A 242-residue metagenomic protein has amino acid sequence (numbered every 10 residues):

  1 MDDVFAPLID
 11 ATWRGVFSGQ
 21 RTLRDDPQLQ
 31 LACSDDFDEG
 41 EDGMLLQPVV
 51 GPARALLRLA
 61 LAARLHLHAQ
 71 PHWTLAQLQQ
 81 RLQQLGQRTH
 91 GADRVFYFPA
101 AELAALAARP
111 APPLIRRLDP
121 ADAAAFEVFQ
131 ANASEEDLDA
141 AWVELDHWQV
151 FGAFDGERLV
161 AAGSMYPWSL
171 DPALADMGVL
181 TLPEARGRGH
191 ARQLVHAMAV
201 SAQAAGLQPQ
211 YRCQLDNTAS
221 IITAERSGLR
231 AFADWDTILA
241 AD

Functional and structural regions predicted by a protein language model:
D2-D122: Acyl-donor-binding surface of acyltransferase catalytic domains
G51, L56-L59, A202-Q214: Conserved GNAT acetyl-CoA-binding A-motif
T89-P99, R230-D242: Conserved catalytic-core motifs of GNAT/GCN5-like acyltransferases
L106-A153, A162: A contiguous catalytic/ligand-binding core that recognizes phosphate-bearing ligands
A140-V150, F154-L174, G178-L182: A conserved beta-strand-loop-helix scaffold within acyl/acetyltransferase catalytic domains
L159, L194, L207: Active-site-proximal beta-strands of protease catalytic cores
M177, T181, G187-Q203, I222-R226: Conserved acetyl-CoA-binding loop-helix of GNAT-fold acetyltransferases
Y211-E225, L239: Conserved beta-strand-loop-alpha-helix junction that forms the acyl-donor binding cleft
